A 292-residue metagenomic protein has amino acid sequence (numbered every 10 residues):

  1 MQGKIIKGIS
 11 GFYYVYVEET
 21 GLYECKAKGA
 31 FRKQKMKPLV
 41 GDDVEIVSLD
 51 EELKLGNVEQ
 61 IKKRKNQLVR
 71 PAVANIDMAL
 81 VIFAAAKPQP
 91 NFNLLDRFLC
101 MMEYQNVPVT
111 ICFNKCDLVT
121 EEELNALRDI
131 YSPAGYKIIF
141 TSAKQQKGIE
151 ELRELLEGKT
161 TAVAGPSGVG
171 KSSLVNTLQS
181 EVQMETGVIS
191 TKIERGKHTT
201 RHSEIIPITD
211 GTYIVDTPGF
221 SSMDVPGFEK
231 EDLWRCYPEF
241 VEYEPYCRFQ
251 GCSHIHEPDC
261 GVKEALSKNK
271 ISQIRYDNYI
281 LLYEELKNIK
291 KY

Functional and structural regions predicted by a protein language model:
M1-I9: Structural detector for short beta-strands of small beta-barrel domains
G11, G29, K35-E52, K62-A72 (+6 more regions): Helix-rich effector regions associated with P-loop NTPase G domains
Y13-V17, C25, I46: SH3/SH3-like beta-barrel fold
G21-A30: Short, structured beta-strand/loop micro-motifs enriched in basic residues and often containing a Trp
E51-I61, Q89-N91: Short, Lys/Arg- and Gly-enriched loop/turn segments at beta-strand edges
A86-G135: Phosphate-binding glycine-rich loops and their immediate beta-loop-alpha structural context
D117-V169: Canonical P-loop GTPase G-domain recognition
S167, S172-S173, T177: Walker A/P-loop
